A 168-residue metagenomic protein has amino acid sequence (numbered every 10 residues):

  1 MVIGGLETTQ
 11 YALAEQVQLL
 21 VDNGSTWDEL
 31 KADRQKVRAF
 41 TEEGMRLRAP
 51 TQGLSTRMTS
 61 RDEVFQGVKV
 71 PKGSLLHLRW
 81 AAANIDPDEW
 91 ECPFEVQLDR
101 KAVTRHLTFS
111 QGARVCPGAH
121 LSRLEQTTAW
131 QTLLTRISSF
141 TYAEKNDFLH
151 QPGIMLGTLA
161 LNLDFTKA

Functional and structural regions predicted by a protein language model:
M1-A168: Cytochrome P450
